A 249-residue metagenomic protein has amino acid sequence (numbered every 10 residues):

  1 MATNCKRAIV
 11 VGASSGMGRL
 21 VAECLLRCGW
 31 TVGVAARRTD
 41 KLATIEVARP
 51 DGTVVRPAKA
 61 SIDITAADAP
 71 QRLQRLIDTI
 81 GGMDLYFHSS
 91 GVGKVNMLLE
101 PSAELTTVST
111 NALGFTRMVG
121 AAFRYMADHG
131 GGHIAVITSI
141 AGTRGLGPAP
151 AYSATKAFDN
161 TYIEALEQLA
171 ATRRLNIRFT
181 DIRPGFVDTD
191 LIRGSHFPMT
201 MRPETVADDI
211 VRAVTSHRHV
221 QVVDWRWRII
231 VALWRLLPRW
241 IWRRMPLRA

Functional and structural regions predicted by a protein language model:
S14-S15: Conserved glycine-rich cofactor-binding loop
W30-T44: Conserved glycine-rich Rossmann-like NAD(P)H-binding loop of the short-chain dehydrogenase/reductase
F87-V95: Conserved NAD(P)H cofactor-binding loop of Rossmann-fold oxidoreductase domains
N96-S109: Short alpha-helical oligomerization interface
V119, T155: Active-site helix of classical SDR
S139: Residue(s) in the substrate-gating loop at a strand-loop-helix junction that position the organic substrate next
D181, R193-V231: C-terminal helical subdomain
